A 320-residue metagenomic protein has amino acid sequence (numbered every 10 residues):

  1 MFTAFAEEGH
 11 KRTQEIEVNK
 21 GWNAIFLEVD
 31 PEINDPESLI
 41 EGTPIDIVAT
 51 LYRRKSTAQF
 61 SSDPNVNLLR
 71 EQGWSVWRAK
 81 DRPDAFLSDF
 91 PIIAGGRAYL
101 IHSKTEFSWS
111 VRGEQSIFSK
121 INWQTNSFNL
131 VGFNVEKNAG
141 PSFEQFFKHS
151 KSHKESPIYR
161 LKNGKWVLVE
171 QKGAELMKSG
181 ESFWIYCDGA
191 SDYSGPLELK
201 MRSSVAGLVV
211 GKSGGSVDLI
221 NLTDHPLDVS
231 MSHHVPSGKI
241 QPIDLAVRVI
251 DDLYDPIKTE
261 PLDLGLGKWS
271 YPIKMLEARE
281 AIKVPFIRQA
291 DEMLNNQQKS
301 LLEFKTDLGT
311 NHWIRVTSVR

Functional and structural regions predicted by a protein language model:
A4-L197: N-terminal exported-region signature
I93-R97, S179, V210-V217, E280-I282 (+1 more regions): Short, solvent-exposed loop/turn segments enriched in Ser/Thr/Gly
S103, C187, V217-H225, V235: Asparagine-centered strand-capping/turn motif at beta-strand->loop junctions
S110-R112, G195-P196, H225-H233, I243: Short, hydrophobic/aromatic beta-strand segments
P157-K162, M275-R320: Terminal connector regions
D192-V209: Low-complexity, acidic Ser/Thr/Pro/Gly-rich terminal tails and inter-domain linkers that flank the onset of structured
I240-M293, N311: Intrinsically disordered, low-complexity Pro/Gly/Ser/Thr-rich segments with frequent PxxP/GP/PP motifs and embedded
